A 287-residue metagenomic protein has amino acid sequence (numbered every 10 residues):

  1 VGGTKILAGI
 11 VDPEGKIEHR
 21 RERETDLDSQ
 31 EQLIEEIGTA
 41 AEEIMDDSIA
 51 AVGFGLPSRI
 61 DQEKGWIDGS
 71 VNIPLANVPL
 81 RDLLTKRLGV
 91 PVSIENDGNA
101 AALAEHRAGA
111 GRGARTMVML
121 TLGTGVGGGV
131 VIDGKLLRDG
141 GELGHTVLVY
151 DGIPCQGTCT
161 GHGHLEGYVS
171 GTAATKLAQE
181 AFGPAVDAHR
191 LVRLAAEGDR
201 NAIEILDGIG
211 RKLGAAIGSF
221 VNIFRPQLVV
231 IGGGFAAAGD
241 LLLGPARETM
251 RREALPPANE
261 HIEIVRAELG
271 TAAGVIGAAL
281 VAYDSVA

Functional and structural regions predicted by a protein language model:
V1-A51, I60-W66, R81-V92, A104-T116 (+2 more regions): ATP-binding/phosphotransfer module of carbohydrate and carboxylate kinases, centering on a glycine-rich
R21-R23, V71, G140: Short hydrophobic alpha-helix segments
G53-P57, M119-G125, G129: Short beta-strand segments
G65-A76: A charged helix-plus-loop insertion that forms the helical arch/lid used to bind and gate nucleic-acid substrates
D97, G123, A278: Active-site glycine-centered loops adjacent to acidic/histidine catalytic or metal-binding residues that shape
A101: Proteins enriched for Cys/Gly/acidic motifs involved in redox and nucleic-acid/cofactor modification
D139-Y150: Short, intrinsically disordered, charge-biased short linear motifs at domain edges
